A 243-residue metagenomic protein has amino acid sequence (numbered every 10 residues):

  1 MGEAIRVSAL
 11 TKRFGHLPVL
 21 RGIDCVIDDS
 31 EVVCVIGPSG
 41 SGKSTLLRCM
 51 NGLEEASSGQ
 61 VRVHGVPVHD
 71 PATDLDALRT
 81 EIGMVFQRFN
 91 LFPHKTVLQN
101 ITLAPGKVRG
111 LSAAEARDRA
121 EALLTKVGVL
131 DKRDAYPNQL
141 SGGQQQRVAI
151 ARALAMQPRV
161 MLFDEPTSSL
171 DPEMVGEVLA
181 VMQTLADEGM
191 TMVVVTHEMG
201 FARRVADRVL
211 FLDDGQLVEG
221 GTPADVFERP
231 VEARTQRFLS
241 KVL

Functional and structural regions predicted by a protein language model:
G2-P223: ABC family nucleotide-binding domain
G220, A224-L243: C-terminal boundary and immediately downstream tail of ABC-type ATPase nucleotide-binding domains
